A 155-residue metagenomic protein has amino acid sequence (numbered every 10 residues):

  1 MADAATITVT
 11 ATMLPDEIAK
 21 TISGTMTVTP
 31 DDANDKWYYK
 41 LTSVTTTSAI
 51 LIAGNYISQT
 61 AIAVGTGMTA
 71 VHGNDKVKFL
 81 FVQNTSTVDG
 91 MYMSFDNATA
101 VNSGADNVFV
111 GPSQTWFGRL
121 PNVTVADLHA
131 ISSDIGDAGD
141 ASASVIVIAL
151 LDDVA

Functional and structural regions predicted by a protein language model:
A2-N34, S132-A155: C-terminal interaction-tip segments
V28-G54: A general sequence property marking short-to-moderate contiguous segments in secreted/outer-membrane adhesion
T45-N74: Surface-exposed ligand/attachment interfaces on beta-rich extracellular proteins
A70-V71, F109-A126: Beta-sandwich interaction modules
N74-V77, Q83-G104: Short, surface-exposed beta-strand/strand-loop-strand elements in extracellular ectodomains
F81-S86, N97, L120-N122, S132-D134: Non-cytosolic beta-sheet module surface loops
